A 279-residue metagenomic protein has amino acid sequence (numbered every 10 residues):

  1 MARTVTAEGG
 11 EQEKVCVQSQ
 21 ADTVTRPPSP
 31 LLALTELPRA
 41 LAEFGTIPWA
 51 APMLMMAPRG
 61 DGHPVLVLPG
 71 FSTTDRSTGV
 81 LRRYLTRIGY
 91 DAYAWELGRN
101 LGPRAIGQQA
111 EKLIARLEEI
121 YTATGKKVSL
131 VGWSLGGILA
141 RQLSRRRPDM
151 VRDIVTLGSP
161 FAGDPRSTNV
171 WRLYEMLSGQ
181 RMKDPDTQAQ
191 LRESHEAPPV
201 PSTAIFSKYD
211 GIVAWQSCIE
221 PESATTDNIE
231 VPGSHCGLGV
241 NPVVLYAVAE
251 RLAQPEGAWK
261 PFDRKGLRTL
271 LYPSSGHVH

Functional and structural regions predicted by a protein language model:
M1-L66, S72-G79, I88, A123 (+1 more regions): Flexible, membrane-associating and regulatory peripheral segments of lipid-active enzymes
E8-E13, E36, E43, E111 (+6 more regions): Glutamate identity and glutamate-enriched acidic tracts
G10-A21, L41-I47, L54-D61, L66-L68 (+11 more regions): Alpha-helical context
H63-R76, V80, T86-L97, P103-P199: Serine-dependent carboxylesterase/thioesterase catalytic core of lipase-like alpha/beta-hydrolase/SGNH enzymes
P69, L101, P232, C236: Conserved short-loop catalytic and cofactor-binding motifs
V80-L81, V248: Amphipathic alpha-helical segments
R145-R146, V151-H279: Helical cap/lid subdomain of alpha/beta-hydrolase-fold lipid enzymes that gates access to the catalytic pocket
